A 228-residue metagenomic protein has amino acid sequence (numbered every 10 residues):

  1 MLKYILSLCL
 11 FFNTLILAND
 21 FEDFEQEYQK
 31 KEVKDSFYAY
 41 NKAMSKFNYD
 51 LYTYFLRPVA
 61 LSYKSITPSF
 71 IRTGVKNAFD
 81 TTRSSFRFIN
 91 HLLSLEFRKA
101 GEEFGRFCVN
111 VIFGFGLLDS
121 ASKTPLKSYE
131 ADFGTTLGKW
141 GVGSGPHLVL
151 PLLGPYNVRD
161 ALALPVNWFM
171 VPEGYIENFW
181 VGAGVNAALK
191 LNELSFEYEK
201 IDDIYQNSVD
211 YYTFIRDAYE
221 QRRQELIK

Functional and structural regions predicted by a protein language model:
Y4-N13: Sec-dependent N-terminal signal peptides
I16-A18: Boundary at the C-terminal end of the N-terminal hydrophobic targeting segment
D20-E32, T135-K228: A structured, mid-to-C-terminal "fold-capping" secondary-structure block
Q29-Y40, Y49, P68: Short, membrane-interfacial amphipathic segments enriched in basic
Y54-F70: Membrane interface segments of multi-pass transport proteins and intramembrane proteases
T73: A small/polar active-site loop signature that marks catalytic segments
A78-P155: Mid-length scaffold segments of soluble, non-membrane domains
